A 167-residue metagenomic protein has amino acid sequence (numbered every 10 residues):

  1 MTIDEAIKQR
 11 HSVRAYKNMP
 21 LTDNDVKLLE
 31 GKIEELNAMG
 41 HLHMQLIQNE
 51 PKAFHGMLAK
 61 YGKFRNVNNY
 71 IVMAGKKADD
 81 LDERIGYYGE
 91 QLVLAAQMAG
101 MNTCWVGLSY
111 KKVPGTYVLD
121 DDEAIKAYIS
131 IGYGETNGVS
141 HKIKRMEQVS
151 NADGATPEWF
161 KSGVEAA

Functional and structural regions predicted by a protein language model:
M1-A166: Acidic, surface-exposed loops and disordered segments
